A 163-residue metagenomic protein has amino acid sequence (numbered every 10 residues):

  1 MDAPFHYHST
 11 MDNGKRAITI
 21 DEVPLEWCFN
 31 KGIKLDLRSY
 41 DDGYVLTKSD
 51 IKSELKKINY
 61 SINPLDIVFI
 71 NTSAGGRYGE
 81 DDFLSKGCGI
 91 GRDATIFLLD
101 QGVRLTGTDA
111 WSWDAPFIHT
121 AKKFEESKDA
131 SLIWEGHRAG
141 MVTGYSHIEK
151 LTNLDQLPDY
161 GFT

Functional and structural regions predicted by a protein language model:
M1-T163: Active-/binding-site microenvironments in catalytic and ligand-binding cores
